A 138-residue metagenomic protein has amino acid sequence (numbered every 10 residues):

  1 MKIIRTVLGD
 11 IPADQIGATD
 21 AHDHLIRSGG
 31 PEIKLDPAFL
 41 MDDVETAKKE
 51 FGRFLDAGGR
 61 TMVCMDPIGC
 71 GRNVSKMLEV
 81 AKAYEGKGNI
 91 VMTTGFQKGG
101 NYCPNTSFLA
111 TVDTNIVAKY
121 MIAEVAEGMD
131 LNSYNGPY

Functional and structural regions predicted by a protein language model:
M1-E32: Replace "His-x-His-based motif
G29-I33, V74, Y102: Histidine/acidic-residue-rich catalytic or RNA/ligand-binding cores of hydrolases and nuclease-related proteins
E32-T46, T106-V117: Active-site mouth loops of central-metabolism enzymes
T46-K49, R53, A57, Y120 (+1 more regions): A non-catalytic, amphipathic alpha-helix used as a structural packing/dimerization or gating element in enzyme scaffolds
F51-R72, K87-Y102, G136-Y138: Divalent metal-dependent hydrolysis catalytic cores, especially in the metallo-beta-lactamase
A57, A83-Y84, L131: Alpha-helix C-cap/termination motif
G71-A83: Glycine-rich loop at the start of a catalytic domain that most often binds anionic cofactors/ligands
E79, N89-I90, T94-Y138: Active-site gating/metal-coordination segments in enzymes
